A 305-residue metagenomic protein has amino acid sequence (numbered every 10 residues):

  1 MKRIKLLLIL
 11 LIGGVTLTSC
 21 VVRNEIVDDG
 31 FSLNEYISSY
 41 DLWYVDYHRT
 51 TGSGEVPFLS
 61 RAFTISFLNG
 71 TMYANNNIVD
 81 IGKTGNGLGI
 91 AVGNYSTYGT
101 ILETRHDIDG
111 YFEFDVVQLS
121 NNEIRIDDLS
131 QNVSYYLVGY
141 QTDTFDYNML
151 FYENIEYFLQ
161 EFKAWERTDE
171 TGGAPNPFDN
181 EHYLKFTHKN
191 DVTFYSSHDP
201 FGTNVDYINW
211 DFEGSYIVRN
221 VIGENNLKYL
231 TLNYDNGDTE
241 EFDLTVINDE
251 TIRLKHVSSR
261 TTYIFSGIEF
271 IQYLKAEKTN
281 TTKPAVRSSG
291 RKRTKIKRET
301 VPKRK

Functional and structural regions predicted by a protein language model:
M1-L6: Positively charged n-region of N-terminal signal peptides that target proteins for export
I12-G13: Hydrophobic membrane-insertion alpha-helices, especially the h-region of bacterial N-terminal signal peptides
T16-S19: C-terminal motif of bacterial Sec signal peptides marking the signal peptidase cleavage site
V21-V92, I101-K305: Lipid interaction determinants
